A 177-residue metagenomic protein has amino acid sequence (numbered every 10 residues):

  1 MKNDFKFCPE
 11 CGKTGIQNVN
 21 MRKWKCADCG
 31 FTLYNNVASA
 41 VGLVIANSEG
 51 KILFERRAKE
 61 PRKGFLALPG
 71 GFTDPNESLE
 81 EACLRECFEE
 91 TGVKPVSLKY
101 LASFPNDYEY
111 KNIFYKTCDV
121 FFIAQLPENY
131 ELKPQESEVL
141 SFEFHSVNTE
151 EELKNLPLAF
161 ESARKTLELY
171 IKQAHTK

Functional and structural regions predicted by a protein language model:
M1-F5, R22, S39: Short metal-coordination and nucleic-acid-contact micro-motifs, chiefly zinc-binding Cys/His arrays
C8-C11, C26-C29: Short cysteine-rich clusters marking metal-coordination/redox-active sites
I16-Q17, Y34: Short functional micro-motifs and their immediate structural scaffolds
Q17-K23: Short linker/helix segments within small regulatory modules
D28-I52: Conserved N-terminal beta-strand and adjoining loop/helix that marks the start of the Nudix/MutT-like hydrolase domain
N47-E89: Conserved Nudix-box catalytic region and its N-terminal flanking loop in Nudix hydrolases and closely related
T73-K99, F104-E161: Unchanged
E151-K177: Long C-terminal interaction/binding lobes of large macromolecular proteins
